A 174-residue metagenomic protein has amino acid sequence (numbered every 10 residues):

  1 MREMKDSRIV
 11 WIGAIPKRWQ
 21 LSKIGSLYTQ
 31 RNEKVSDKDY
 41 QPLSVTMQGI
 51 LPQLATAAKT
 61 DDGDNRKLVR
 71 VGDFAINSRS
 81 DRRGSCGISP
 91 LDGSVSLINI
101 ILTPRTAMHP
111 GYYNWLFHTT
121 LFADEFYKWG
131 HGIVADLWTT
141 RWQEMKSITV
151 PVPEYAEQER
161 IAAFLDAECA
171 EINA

Functional and structural regions predicted by a protein language model:
R2-V35, S147, P151-E159, A167-A174: Non-catalytic DNA-recognition/assembly elements of restriction-modification systems
E3-D6, R79, G93-I100, I133-E159: A short glycine-rich beta-alpha junction/loop motif
S7-R8, G25-V71: Sequence-specific dsDNA recognition surfaces
K34-A55, F74-I100, G111, W115 (+2 more regions): Short, ligand-facing micro-motifs at secondary-structure edges
P104-H109: Ligand-binding loop in jelly-roll beta-barrel domains
